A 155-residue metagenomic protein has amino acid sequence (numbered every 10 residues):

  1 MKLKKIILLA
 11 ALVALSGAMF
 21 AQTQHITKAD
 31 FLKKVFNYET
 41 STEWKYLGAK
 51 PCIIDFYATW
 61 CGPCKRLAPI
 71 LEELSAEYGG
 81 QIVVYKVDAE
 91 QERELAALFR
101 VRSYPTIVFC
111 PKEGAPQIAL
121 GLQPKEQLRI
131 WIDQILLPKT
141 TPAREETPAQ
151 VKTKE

Functional and structural regions predicted by a protein language model:
M1-L8: Bacterial N-terminal signal peptides that target proteins for export
I7, L15-Q22: Sec/Tat signal peptide C-region and signal peptidase I cleavage site
H25-K50: A short beta-strand-turn-helix
E39-G48, P142-R144, P148-E155: Intrinsically disordered, low-complexity Ser/Thr- and acidic-rich flexible linkers and loops, especially at boundaries
A49-C52, F56-W60, S103: Short pre-active-site segment immediately N-terminal to redox-active cysteine/selenocysteine motifs in thiol-based
F56, L67-E94, V101: Thiol-based oxidoreductase modules, predominantly thioredoxin-like and allied folds used for disulfide exchange
W60-L67, K154-E155: Short, thiol/selenol-centered motifs that function as redox-active sites or metal-ligating centers
S103, V108-A149: Non-catalytic, surface beta->alpha helical segment in thiol-disulfide oxidoreductase systems
